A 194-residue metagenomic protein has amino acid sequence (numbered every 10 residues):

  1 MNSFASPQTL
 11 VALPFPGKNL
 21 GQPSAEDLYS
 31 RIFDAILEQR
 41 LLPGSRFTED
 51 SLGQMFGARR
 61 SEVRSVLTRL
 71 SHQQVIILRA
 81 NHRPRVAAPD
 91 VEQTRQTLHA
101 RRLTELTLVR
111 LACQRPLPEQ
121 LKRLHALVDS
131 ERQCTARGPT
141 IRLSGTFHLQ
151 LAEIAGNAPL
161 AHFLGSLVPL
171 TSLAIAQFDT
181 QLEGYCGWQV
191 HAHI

Functional and structural regions predicted by a protein language model:
M1-R110, Q114: Short linear motifs at protein or domain termini
P23, I77, G138, G184-C186: Short helix-capping and inter-helix turn/linker motifs at the boundaries of alpha-helical repeat units
I36, L108, L151-A152, I194: Conserved short aromatic-hydrophobic micro-motifs
S45, I77-R79, L143-S144, C186-W188: Short, flexible turn/loop "capping" segments at secondary-structure junctions
V66-L67, R101-R102, R110, P118-K122 (+2 more regions): Short, intrinsically disordered/low-complexity patches at protein termini and at juxtamembrane boundaries
S71-H72, R95-L98, T135-P139, T180-G184: A short, ordered amphipathic alpha-helix with a cationic face
H72-I77, S166-P169, G184: Mobile beta-alpha loop/short-helix "lid" or hinge segments that flank ligand
R115-D179, W188-H193: Conserved amphipathic alpha-helical segments that form helical-bundle/coiled-coil interaction surfaces
